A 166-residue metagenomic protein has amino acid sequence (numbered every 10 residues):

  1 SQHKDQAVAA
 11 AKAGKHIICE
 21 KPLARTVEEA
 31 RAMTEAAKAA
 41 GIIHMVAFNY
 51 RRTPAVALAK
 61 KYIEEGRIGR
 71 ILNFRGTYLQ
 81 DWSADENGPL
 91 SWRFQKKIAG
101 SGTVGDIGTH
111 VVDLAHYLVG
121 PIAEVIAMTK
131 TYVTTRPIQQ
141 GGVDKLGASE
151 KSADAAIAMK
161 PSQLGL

Functional and structural regions predicted by a protein language model:
S1-A36: Beta-loop-alpha module in the N-terminal Rossmann-like domain of NAD(P)-dependent dehydrogenases, especially those
Q2, P22, M45-R51: Rossmann-like NAD(P)(H) cofactor-binding subdomain of soluble oxidoreductases
D5-A9, A47, D113, L166: Intrinsic structural disorder/low-complexity segments
I18-C19, R25, H44-V46, R75: Hydrophobic residues in well-ordered beta-strands that form the structural core
E28, E35, M45, V143 (+1 more regions): N-terminal cationic amphipathic segment used for targeting or macromolecule association
A36, A40, L118: Change "in soluble alpha/beta enzymes" to "in soluble alpha/beta proteins
Y50-G165: Predominantly a Rossmann-like dinucleotide-binding segment in NAD(P)-dependent oxidoreductases
